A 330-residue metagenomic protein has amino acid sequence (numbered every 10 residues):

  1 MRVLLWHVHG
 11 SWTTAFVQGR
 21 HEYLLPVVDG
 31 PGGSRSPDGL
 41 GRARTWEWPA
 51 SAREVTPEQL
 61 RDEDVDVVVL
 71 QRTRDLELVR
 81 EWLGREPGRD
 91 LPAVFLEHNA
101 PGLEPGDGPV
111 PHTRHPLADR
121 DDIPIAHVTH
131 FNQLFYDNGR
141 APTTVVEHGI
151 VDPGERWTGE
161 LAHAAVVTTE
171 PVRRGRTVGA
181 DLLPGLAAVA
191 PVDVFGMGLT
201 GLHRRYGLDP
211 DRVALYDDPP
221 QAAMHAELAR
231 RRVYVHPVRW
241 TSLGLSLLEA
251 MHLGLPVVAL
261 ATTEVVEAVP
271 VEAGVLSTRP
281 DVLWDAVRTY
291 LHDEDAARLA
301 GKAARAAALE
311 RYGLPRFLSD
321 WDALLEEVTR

Functional and structural regions predicted by a protein language model:
H9-W12, L24-D122, H130-L134: Extended catalytic core of nucleotide-activated donor transferases of GT-like folds
F135-N138, I150-L208, D218: Conserved catalytic-core segment of nucleotide-activated headgroup transferases in glycan assembly
H225, L248-H252, T263-E267: Short alpha-helical segment that forms part of, or immediately flanks, the ligand-binding pocket in carbohydrate-active
R232, G254: A short alpha->beta transition loop at the rim of the catalytic pocket in nucleotide-sugar-dependent
R239: Aromatic "clamp/platform" in nucleotide-sugar-dependent glycosyltransferases that forms part of the donor/acceptor
P256-A259: Short hydrophobic beta-strand element within catalytic cores of glycosyltransferases and related nucleotide-activated
V271-D281, T289-D295: Conserved acidic donor-binding segment of nucleotide-sugar-dependent glycosyltransferases
H292-E326, R330: A charged, aromatic-enriched C-terminal amphipathic alpha-helix characteristic of glycosyltransferases across folds
